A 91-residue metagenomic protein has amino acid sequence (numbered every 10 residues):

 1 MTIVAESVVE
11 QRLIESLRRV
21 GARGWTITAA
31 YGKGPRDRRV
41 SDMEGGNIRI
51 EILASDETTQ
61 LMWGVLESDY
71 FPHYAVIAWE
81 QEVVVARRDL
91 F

Functional and structural regions predicted by a protein language model:
M1-F91: Positively charged, small/polar-rich N-terminal and surface patches that mediate targeting and assembly and bind
